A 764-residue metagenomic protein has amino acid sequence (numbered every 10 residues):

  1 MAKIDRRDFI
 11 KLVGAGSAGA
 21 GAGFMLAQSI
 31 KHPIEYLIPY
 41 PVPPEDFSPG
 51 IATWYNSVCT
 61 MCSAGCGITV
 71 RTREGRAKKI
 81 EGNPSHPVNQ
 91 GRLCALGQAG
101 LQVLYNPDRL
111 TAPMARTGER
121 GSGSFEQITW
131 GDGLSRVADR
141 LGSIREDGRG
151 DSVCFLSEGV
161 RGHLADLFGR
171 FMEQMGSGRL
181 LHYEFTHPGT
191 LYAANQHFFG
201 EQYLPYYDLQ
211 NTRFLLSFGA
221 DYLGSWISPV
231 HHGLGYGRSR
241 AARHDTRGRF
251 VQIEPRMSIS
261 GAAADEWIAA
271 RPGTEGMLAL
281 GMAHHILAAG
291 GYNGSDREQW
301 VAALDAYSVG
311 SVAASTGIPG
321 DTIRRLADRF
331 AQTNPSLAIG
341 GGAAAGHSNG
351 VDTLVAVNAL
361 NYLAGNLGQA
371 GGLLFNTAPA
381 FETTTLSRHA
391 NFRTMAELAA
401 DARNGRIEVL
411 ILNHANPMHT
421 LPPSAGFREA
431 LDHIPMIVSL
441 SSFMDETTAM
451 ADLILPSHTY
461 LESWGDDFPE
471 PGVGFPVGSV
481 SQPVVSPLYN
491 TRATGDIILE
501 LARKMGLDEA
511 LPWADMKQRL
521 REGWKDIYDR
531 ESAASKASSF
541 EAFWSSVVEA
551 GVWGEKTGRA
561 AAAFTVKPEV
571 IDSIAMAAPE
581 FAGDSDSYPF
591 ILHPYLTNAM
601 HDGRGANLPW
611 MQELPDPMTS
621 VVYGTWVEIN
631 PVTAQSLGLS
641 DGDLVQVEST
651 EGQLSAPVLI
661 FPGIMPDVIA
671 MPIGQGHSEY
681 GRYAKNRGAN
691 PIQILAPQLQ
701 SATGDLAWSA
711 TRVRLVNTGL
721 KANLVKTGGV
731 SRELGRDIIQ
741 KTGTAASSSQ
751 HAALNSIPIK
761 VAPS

Functional and structural regions predicted by a protein language model:
M1-A289, Q299, G310, P319-I323 (+9 more regions): N-terminal export/assembly segments and adjacent metallocofactor-ligating motifs of anaerobic energy-metabolism
R120-E126, H284, A288-I318, V484-A561 (+1 more regions): N-terminal leader/propeptide and maturation segments of large enzyme subunits in energy/redox metabolism and hydrolases
S225-T246, A356, P423-I437, G474-P476: A short, gly/pro- and small-residue-rich
I259, D445-V480: Flexible glycine/proline-rich, aromatic-decorated loop/lid segments
F330-N404, P471, G558, F564-E569: A glycine-rich, hydrophobic/aromatic-adjacent loop/helix-cap motif
D352-V355, Q518-M618: Long, low-complexity segments enriched in small/aliphatic residues
A402-G405, A415, H419-A449, L453-E462 (+2 more regions): Hydrophobic alpha/beta core scaffold segments
G426-F427, D432-D445, P483-G495, L499 (+1 more regions): Phosphate/diphosphate-binding loops
